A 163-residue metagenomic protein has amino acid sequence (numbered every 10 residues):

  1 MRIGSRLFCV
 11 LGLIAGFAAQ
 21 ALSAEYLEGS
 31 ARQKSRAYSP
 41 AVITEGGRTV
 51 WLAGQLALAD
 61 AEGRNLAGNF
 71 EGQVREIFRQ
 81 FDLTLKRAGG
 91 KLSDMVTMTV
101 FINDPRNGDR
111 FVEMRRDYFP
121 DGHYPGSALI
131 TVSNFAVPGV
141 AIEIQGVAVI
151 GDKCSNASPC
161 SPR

Functional and structural regions predicted by a protein language model:
G4-R79, L83-V96, I102-R163: N-terminal presequence-like segments and the immediate start of the first folded domain
